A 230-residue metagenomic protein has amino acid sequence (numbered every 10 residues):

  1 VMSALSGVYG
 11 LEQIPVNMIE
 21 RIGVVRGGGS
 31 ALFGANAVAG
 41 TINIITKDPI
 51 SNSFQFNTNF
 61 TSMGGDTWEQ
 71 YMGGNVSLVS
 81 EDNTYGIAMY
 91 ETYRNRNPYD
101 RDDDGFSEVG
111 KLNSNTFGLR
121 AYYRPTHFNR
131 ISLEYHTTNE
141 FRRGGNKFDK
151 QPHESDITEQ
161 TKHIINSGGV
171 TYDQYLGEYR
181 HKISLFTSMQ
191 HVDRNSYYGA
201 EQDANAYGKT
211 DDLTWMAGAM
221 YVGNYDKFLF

Functional and structural regions predicted by a protein language model:
V1-R26: Short acidic/polar hinge/loop motifs at secondary-structure boundaries that mediate gating or recognition
S3-L5, M18-E20, A31-N43, K47-D102 (+1 more regions): Outer-membrane beta-barrel translocator/receptor signature
R21, R26, T41, Y71-N75 (+3 more regions): Membrane-embedded beta-strand positions in outer-membrane beta-barrel channels/transporters
G27, K47, T138, S188-Q190 (+1 more regions): Residue-level recognition of strand-loop junctions within catalytic nucleotide-signaling folds
D48, V79-T84, Y123-H127, Q174-Y179 (+1 more regions): Outer-membrane beta-barrel strand-turn architecture
S51-Q55, E69, T84-G86, R130 (+2 more regions): Outer-membrane beta-barrel architecture
F56-S62, M89-N95, L133-T137, L185-H191 (+1 more regions): Transmembrane beta-barrel strands of outer-membrane/channel proteins
R96-T116, Y122-R124, F128-I183, M189-D212: Flexible loop and strand-edge segments within Gram-negative outer membrane beta-barrel domains
